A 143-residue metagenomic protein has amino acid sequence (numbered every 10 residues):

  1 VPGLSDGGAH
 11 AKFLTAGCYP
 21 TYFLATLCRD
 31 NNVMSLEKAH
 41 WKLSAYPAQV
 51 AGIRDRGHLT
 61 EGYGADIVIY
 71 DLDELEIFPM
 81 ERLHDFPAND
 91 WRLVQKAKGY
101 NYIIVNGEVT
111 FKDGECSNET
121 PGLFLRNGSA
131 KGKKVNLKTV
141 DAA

Functional and structural regions predicted by a protein language model:
V1-E76: His/Asp/Glu-enriched, well-ordered alpha-helical/loop segment that forms or immediately abuts the divalent-metal
T26-D30, R92-K96, N127-A130, N136-L137: Glycine-rich loops and low-complexity Gly/Arg-rich segments that provide flexible linkers or classic glycine-based
S35-K38, E76-L83, P87, G132 (+1 more regions): Short, positively charged
L36-A45, A97-V109, L137-A143: Low-complexity, flexible helical/coil segments
S44, L59, A88-N89, N127-A130: Solvent-exposed, non-transmembrane amphipathic alpha-helical segments
I69-E115, E119-L123: C-terminal cap of metal-dependent C-N hydrolases
F111-A143: Intein/HINT protein-splicing elements and their conserved insertion hotspots or analogous self-processing inserts
